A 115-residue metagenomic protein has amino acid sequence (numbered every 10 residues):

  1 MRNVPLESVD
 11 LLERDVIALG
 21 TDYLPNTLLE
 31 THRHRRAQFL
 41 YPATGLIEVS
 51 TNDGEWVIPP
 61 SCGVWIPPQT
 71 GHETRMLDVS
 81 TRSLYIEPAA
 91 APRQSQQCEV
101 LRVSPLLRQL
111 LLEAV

Functional and structural regions predicted by a protein language model:
M1-L46: Generic protein-terminus/edge-of-domain signal
D10-L12, D78, L101-P105: Alpha-helix N-cap/helix-start motif at coil-to-helix transitions, marked by capping-box chemistry
Y23, D53-P68: Short acidic-glycine-tyrosine-enriched beta hairpin
L40-P59: A short beta-strand-loop-beta hairpin characteristic of the jelly-roll/cupin
T44-L46, G63, P88-P92: Short, charged/polar surface micro-motifs in flexible loops or helix N-caps
E55, Q69-C98: Ligand-binding loop in jelly-roll beta-barrel domains
A91-V115: Amphipathic alpha-helical segments enriched in hydrophobic/aromatic residues interleaved with Lys/Arg
